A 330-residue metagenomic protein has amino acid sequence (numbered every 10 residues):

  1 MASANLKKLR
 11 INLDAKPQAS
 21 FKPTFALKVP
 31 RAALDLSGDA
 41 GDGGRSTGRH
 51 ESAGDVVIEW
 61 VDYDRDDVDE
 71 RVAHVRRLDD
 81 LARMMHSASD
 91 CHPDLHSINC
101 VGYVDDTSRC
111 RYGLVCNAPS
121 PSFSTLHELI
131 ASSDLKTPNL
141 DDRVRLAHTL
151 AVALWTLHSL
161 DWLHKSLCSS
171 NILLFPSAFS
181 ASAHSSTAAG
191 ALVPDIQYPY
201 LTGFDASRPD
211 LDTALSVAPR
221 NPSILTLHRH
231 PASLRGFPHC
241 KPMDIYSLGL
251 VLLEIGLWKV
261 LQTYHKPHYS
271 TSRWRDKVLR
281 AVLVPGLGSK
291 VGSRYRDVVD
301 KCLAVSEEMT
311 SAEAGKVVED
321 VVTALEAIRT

Functional and structural regions predicted by a protein language model:
M1, C91-H96, R109, L192 (+4 more regions): Helical subdomain adjoining the active site within ATP-dependent kinase catalytic cores
Q18-G113, S120-R143: ATP-binding glycine-rich loop module of kinase domains
Y63-R65, D105, P119-S122, I172 (+3 more regions): Conserved beta-strand elements of beta-rich interaction domains across eukaryotes, especially beta-propellers
V152-L163: Protein kinase catalytic-loop region centered on the HRD/HxD motif
C168-H228: Activation segment/activation loop of eukaryotic-type protein kinase catalytic domains
P231-R235: End-of-activation segment of Hanks-type protein kinase domains
D244: Conserved catalytic-loop aspartate of Hanks-type protein kinases
